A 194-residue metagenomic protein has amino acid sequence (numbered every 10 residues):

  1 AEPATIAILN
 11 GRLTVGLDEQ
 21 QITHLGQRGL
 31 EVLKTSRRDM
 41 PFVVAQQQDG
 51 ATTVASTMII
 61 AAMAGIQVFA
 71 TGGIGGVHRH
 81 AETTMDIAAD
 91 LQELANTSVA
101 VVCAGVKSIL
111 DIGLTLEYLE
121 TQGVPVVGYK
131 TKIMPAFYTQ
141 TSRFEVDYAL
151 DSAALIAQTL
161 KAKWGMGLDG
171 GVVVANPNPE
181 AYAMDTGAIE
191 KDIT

Functional and structural regions predicted by a protein language model:
A1-A45, M166-A181, D185-T194: Glycine-rich nucleotide/cofactor/substrate-binding loop typically near the N-terminus or early in the first domain
E2-P3, S36-M40, M63-Q67, T71-I74 (+6 more regions): Short coil/turn connectors at secondary-structure junctions
L9-N10, L91-T194: A structural signal for small-residue-enriched, beta-sheet-centric alpha/beta enzyme cores and oligomeric scaffold folds
Q20, T83-I87, Q140-F144: Short low-complexity, flexible loop/linker segments enriched in glycine and/or proline with clustered acidic
I22-L25, R37-R38, V43, Q48-T53 (+2 more regions): Expand to "…catalyze enediolate/carbanion chemistry for C-C bond making/breaking, isomerization, decarboxylation
G50-G73, V77, S108-V124: Internal active-site segments that recognize and position negatively charged phosphoryl groups and nucleotide moieties
G76, D86-D90, A104: Glycine-rich, mobile lid/loop segments that gate access to catalytic sites or pores
